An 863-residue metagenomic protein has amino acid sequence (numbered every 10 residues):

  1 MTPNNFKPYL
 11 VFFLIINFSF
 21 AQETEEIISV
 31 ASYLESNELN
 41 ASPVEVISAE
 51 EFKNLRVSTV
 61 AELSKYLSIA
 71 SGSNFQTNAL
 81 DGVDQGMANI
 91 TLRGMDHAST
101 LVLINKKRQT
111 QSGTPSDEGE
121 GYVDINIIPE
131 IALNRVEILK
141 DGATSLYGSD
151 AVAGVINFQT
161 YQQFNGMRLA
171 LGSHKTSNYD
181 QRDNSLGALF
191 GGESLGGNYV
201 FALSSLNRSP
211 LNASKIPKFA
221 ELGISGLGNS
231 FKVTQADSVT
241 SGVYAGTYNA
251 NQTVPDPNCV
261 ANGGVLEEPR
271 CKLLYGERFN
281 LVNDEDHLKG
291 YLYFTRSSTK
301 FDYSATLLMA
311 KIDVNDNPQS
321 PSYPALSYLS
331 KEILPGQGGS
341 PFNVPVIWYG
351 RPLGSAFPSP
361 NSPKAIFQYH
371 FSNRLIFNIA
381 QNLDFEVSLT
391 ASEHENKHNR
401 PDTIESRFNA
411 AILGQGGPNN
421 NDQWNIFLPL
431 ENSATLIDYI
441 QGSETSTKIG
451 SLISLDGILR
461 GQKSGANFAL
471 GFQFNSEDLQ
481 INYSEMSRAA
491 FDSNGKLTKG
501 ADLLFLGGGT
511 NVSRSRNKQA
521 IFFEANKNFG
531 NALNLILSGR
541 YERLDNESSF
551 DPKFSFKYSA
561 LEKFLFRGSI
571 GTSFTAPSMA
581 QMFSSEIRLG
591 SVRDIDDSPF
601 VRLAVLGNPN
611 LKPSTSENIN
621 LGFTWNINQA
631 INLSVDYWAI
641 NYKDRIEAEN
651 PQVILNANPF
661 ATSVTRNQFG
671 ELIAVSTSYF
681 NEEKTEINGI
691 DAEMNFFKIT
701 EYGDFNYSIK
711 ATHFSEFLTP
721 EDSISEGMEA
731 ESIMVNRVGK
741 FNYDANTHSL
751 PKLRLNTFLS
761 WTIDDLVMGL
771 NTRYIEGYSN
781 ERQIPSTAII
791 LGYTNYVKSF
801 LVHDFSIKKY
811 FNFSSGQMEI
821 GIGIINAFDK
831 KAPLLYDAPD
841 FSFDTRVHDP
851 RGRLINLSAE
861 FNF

Functional and structural regions predicted by a protein language model:
A21-K53: Short, acidic, small-residue-rich periplasmic hinge/interaction motif at the N-terminus of Gram-negative outer-membrane
I28, V60-L63, L67, A88-T91 (+4 more regions): N-terminal periplasmic accessory domains that precede and gate Gram-negative outer-membrane beta-barrel machines
S36, K65-R108: Extracytoplasmic beta-strand/coil segments of soluble accessory domains associated with Gram-negative outer-membrane
K107-K140: Short acidic/polar hinge/loop motifs at secondary-structure boundaries that mediate gating or recognition
D117, P255-N283, T299-K518, T575-V605 (+5 more regions): Surface-exposed, low-complexity loop segments enriched in small/polar and acidic residues
E137, G142-A143, Q163-G192, F201 (+1 more regions): Short strand-turn segments of transmembrane beta-barrel domains in outer membranes, especially the first one or two
N534, W638-R782: Gram-negative outer-membrane beta-barrel transporters
S715-E716, R773-P785, K809-F863: C-terminal beta-signal and adjacent terminal beta-strands/loops of Gram-negative outer-membrane beta-barrel proteins
